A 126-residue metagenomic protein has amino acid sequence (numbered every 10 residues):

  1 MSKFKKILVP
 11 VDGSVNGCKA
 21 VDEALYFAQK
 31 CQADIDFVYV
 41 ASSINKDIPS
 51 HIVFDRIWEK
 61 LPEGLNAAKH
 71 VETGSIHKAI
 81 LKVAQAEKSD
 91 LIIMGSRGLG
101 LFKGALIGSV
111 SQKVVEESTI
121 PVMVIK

Functional and structural regions predicted by a protein language model:
S2-H51, K60, G64: Small/aliphatic-rich secondary-structure junction motif
G17, A67, F102-K103: Glycine/Thr-rich phosphate-binding loops of Rossmann-like dinucleotide-binding domains
V38, A68-E72, M123: General small-molecule cofactor/ligand-binding pocket signal
I44-N45, A79, L101: Generic structural signal for helix capping and beta-alpha/helix-loop junctions
V71-A79: Charged docking surfaces used in two-component/phosphorelay signaling
Q85-K126: Gly/Ser-rich helix-loop-strand patches that form or flank binding pockets for ribonucleotide-derived cofactors
